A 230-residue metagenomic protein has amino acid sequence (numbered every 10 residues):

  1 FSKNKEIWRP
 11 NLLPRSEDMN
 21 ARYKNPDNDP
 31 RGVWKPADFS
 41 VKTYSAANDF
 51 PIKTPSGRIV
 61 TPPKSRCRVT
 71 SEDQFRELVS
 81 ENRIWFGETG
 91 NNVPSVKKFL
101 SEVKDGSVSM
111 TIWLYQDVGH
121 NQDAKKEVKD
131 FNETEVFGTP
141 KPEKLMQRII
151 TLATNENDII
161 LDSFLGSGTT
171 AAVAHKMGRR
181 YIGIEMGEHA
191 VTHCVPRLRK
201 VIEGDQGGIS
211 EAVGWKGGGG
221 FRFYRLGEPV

Functional and structural regions predicted by a protein language model:
F1-S2, Q116, L161-G166, I184 (+1 more regions): Generic beta-strand/beta-sheet core signal
S2-I159, V191: Class I S-adenosyl-L-methionine
E17, N92-S101, G166, W215-L226: A glycine-rich phosphate-binding loop feature that marks nucleotide/adenosyl-phosphate handling sites
Y23, K97, S101, P196 (+2 more regions): Charge-rich, low-complexity amphipathic helices in intrinsically disordered tails/linkers adjacent to domains
A47-D49, M110, I160, S167-T170 (+2 more regions): Active-site lining segments that contact anionic ligands and/or coordinate catalytic metals
T139-E211: Conserved S-adenosyl-L-methionine
R199-P229: S-adenosyl-L-methionine
